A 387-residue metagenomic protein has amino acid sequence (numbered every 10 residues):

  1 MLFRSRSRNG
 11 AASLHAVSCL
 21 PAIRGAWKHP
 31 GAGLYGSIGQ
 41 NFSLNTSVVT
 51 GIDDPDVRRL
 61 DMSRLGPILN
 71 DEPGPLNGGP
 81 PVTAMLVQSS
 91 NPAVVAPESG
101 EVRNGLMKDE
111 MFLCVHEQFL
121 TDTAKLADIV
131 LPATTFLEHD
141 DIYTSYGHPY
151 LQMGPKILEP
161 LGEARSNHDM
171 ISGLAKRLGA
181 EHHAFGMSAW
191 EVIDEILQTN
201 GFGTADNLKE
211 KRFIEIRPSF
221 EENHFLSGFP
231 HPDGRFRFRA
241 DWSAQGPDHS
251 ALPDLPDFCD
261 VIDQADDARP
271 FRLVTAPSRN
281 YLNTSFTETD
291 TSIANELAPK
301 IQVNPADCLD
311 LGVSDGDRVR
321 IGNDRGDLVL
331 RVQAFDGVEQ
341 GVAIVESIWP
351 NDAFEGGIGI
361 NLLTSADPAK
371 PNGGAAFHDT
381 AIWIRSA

Functional and structural regions predicted by a protein language model:
S7-A11, P73, S90-A93, P97 (+2 more regions): Alpha-helix capping and helix-loop boundary segments enriched in small/acidic/polar residues
R8, R24-G31, R177-F185: Short helix-capping/linker segments at secondary-structure and domain boundaries
N9-A22, L174: Basic, amphipathic alpha-helical segments enriched in Lys/Arg and hydrophobic/aromatic residues
S18-L126, T134-I142, K209-L311: Extended redox/cofactor-interaction regions of prokaryotic respiratory oxidoreductases
V102, K108-F112, H116-F119, K156-G179: Phosphate/diphosphate-binding loops
T134, P149-P160, S292: Short beta-alpha connecting loops at secondary-structure transitions that line or flank enzyme active sites
L161, S166-K211, S219, T284 (+2 more regions): Long, contiguous, secondary-structure-rich segments that constitute the structural scaffold of globular domains
